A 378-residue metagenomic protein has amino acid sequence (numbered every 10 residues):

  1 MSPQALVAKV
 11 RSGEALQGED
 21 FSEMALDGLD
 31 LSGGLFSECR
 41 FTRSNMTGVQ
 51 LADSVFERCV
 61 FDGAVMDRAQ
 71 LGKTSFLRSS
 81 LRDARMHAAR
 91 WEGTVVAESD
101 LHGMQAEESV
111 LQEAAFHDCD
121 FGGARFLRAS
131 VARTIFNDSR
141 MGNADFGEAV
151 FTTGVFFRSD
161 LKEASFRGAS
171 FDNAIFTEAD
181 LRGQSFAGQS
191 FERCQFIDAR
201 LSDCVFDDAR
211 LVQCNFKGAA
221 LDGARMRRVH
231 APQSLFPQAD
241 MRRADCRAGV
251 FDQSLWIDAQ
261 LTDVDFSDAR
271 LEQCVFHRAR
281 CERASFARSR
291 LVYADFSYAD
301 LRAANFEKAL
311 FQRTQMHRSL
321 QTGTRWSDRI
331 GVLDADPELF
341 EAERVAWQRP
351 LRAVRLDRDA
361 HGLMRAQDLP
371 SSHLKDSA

Functional and structural regions predicted by a protein language model:
M1-L374, A378: Tandem repeat scaffolds
